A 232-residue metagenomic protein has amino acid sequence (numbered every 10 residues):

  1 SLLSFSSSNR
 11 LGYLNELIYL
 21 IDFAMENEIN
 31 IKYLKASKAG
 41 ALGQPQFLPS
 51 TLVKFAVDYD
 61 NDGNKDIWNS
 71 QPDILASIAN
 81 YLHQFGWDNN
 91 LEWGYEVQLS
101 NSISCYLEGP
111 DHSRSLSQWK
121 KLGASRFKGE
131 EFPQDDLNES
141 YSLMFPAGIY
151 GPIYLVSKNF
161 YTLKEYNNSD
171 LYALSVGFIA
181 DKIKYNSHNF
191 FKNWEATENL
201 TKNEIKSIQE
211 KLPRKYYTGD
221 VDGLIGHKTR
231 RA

Functional and structural regions predicted by a protein language model:
S1-Q134, G151-Y154, F160-K202, D222-L224: Catalytic glycan-binding domains that act on GlcNAc-containing polysaccharides
D135-M144: Intrinsically disordered, low-complexity Ser/Thr/Pro/Gly-rich interaction regions that scaffold/cooperate
L200-I205, P213-A232: Short acidic, glycine/serine/threonine-rich helix-capping segments at coil-helix boundaries
